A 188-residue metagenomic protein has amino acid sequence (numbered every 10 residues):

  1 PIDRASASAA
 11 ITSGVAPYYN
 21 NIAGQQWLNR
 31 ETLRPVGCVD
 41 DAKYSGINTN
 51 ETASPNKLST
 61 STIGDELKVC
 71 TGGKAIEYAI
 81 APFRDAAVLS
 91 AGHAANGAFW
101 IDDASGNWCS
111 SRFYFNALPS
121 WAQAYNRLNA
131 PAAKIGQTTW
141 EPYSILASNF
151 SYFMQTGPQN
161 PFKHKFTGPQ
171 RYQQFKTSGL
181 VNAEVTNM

Functional and structural regions predicted by a protein language model:
P1-S8, F83-A86: Acidic helix-start/capping segments at beta-turn-to-alpha-helix junctions
A7-S8, T12-P17: Alpha-helix capping/hinge segments and adjacent helical runs
V15-M188: His/Asp/Glu-rich, glycine-adjacent segments that coordinate divalent cations and/or stabilize oxyanion chemistry on
